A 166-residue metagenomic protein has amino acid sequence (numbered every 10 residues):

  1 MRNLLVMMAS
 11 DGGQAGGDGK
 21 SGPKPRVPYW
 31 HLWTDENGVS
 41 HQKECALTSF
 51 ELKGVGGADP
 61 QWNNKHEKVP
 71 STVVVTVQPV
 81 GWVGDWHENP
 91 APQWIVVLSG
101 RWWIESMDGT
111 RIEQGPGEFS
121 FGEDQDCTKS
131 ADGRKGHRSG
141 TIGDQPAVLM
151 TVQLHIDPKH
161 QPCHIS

Functional and structural regions predicted by a protein language model:
N3-P70, H164-S166: A short, N-terminal "cap"/entry segment at the start of jelly-roll beta-barrel domains of the cupin/DSBH fold
D35-E36, L98, M107: Short, ordered coil/turn segments that flank beta-strands lining enzyme active or ligand-binding pockets
T48-S49, G57-D59, S71-N89, D124-Q125: Conserved short histidine dyad/triad with adjacent acidic residue
V77-P79, E88-I104: Short, conserved beta-strand element in jelly-roll/cupin
D108-D126: Short acidic-glycine-tyrosine-enriched beta hairpin
F121, T128-K129, R134-P158: A short hydrophobic beta-strand segment most commonly corresponding to one strand of the jelly-roll/cupin
